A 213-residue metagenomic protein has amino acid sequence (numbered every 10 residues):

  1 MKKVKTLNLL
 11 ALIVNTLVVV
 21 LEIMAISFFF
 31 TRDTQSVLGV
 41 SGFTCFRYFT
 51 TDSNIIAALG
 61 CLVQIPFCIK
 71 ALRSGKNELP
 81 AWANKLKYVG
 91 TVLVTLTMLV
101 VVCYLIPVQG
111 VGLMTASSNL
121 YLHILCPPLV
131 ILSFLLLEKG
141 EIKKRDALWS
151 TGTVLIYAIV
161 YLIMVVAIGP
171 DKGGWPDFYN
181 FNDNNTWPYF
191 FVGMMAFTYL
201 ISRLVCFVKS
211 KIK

Functional and structural regions predicted by a protein language model:
K2, T6-F67: Early transmembrane hairpin module of multi-pass membrane proteins
V19-S27, V94-C103, V154-V166: Aromatic-anchored segments of alpha-helical transmembrane domains
S27-L38, V102-G112, V166-P170: Juxtamembrane "helix-exit" motif on the non-cytosolic side of transmembrane helices
G39-Y48, A83, Q109-L122, R145-W149 (+1 more regions): Non-cytosolic membrane-interface motifs at loop->transmembrane helix junctions
V63-S74, L96-V111, L132-L136: Membrane-helix exit/interface motif
G75-L93, K143-T151: Interfacial segments of alpha-helical transmembrane regions
P127-K144: Alpha-helical transmembrane segments in multipass membrane proteins, preferentially the mid-helix core
I168-F207, I212: Membrane-interface transmembrane-helix boundary segments in multi-pass integral membrane proteins
